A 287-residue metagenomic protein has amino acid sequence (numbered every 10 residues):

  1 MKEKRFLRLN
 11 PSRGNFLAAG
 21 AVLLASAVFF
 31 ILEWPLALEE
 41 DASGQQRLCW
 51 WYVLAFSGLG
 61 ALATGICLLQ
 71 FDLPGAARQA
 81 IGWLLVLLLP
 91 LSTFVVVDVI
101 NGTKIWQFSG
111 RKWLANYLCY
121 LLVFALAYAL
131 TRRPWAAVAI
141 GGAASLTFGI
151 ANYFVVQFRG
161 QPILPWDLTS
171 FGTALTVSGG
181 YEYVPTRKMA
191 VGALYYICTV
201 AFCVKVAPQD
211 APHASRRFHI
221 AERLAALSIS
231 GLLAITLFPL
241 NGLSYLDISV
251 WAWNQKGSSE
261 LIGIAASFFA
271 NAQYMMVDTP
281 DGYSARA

Functional and structural regions predicted by a protein language model:
K2-W166: Extended, compositionally biased non-globular segments that define protein topology
G141-A287: N-terminal secretory/membrane-targeting segments
